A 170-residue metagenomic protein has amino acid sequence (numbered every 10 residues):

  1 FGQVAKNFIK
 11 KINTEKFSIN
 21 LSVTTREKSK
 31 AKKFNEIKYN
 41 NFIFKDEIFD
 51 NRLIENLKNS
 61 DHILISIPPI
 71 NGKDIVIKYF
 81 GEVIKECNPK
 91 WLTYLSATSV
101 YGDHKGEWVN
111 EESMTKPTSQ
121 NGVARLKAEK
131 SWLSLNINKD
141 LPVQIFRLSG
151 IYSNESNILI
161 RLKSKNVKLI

Functional and structural regions predicted by a protein language model:
F1-G2: Glycine-rich Rossmann-fold phosphate-binding loop(s) that bind the pyrophosphate of adenine dinucleotide cofactors
A5-K6: N-terminal Rossmann-fold NAD(P) dinucleotide-binding loop
S22-S29, K45-E47: N-terminal Rossmann-fold cofactor-binding loop
E36-S60, G72, V76: Conserved Rossmann-fold cofactor-binding substructure of NAD(P)-dependent oxidoreductases
N56-Y94: NAD(P)-cofactor binding segment of oxidoreductase domains
G81-Q120: Conserved Rossmann-fold NAD(P)-dependent oxidoreductase catalytic core, especially the SDR/UDP-sugar
K105-I145: Catalytic helix-loop patch of NAD(P)-dependent Rossmann-fold dehydrogenases
L133-I170: NAD(P)-dependent short-chain dehydrogenase/reductase
